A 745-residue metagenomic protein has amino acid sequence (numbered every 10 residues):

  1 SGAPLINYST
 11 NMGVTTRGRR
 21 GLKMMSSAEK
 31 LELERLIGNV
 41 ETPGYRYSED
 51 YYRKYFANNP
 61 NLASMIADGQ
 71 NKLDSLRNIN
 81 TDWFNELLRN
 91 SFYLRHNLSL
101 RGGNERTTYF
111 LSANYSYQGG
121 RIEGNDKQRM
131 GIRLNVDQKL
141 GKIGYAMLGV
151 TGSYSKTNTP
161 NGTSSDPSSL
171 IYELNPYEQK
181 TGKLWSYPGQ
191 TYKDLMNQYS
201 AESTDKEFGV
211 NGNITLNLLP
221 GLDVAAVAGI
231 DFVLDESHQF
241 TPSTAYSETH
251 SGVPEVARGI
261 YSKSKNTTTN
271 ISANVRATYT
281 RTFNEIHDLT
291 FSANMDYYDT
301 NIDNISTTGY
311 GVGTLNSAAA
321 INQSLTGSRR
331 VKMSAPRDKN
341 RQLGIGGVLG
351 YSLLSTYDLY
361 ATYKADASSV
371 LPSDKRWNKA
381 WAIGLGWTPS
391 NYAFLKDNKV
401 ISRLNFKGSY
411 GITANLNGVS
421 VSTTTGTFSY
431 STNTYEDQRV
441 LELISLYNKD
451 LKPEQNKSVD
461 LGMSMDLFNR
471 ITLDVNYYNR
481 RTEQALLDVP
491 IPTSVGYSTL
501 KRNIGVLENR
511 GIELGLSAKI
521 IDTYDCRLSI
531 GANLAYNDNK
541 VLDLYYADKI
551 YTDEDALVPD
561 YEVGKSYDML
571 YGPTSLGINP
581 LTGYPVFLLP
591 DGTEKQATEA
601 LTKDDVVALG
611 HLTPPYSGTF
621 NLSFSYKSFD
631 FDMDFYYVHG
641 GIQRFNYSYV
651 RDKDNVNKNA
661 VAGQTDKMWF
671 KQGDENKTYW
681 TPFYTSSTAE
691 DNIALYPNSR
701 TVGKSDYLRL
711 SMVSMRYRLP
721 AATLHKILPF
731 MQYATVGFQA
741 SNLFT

Functional and structural regions predicted by a protein language model:
G2-E123, G162-T163, N197-Y199, T215-N217 (+1 more regions): Residues embedded in well-ordered regular secondary structure
N7-D74, S306-T307, R502, I521-L612 (+2 more regions): Conserved small-residue
N71-K72, E248-T249, S368, V638-T735 (+1 more regions): Extracytoplasmic gating/loop element in the C-terminal half of outer-membrane beta-barrel translocons and assembly
L76-W83, V331, L601-D605: Short Pro/Gly-enriched beta-strand edge/turn motifs at strand-loop
L87-S91, R337-D338, D450-K452, G610-L612: Short Gly/Pro-enriched turn/cap motifs at secondary-structure boundaries
R129, N135-G144, G149-Y154, P188-T241 (+4 more regions): Extracellular/periplasmic, surface-exposed regions of secreted and cell-surface proteins
T157-I171, L544-K549: Low-complexity intrinsically disordered tracts that form flexible linkers/tails across taxa
H611-N646: Glycine-rich, aromatic-lined ligand/substrate-binding cores of catalytic and carbohydrate-binding domains
